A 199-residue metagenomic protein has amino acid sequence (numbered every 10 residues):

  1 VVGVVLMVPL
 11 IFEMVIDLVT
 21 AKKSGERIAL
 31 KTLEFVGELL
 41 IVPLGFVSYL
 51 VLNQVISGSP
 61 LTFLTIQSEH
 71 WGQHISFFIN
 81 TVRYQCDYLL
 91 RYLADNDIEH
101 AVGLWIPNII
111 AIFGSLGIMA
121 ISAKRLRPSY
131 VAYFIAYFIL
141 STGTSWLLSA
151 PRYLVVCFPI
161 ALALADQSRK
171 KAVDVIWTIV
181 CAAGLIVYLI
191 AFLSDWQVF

Functional and structural regions predicted by a protein language model:
G3, M7-I121, Y130-F134, L189: Membrane-lumen/periplasm interface segments of specific transmembrane helices in polyprenyl phosphate-linked
K22-I28, N80-Y88, R152-F158, A172-C181: A cytosolic-side transmembrane-helix exit/cap motif
K31, R125-Y130, K170-I176: Membrane-helix interface segments
L39-P43, K170-V198: Signature aromatic-anchored transmembrane alpha helix within multi-pass, membrane-resident enzymes that catalyze glycan
W105-I112, V155-P159, I179-V187: Small-residue-rich transmembrane alpha-helices that serve as helix-helix interface/gating elements in multipass
F113-I118, I135-S141, V156, A161: Hydrophobic, membrane-inserted alpha-helices
T144-L148, D195-Q197: Membrane-interface helix caps and helix-loop-helix hairpins in membrane proteins
L148-S168: Hydrophobic/aromatic-rich transmembrane helices and adjacent perimembrane loops
